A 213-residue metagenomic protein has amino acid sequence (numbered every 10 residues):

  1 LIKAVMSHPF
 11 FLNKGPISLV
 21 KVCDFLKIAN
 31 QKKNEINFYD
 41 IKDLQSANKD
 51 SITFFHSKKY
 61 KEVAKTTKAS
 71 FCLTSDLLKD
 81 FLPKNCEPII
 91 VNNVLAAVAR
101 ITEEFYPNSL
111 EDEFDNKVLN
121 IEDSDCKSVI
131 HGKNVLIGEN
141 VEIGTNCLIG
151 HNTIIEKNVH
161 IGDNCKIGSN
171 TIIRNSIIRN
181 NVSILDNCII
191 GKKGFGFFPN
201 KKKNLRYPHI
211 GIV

Functional and structural regions predicted by a protein language model:
L1-E122, N181, N187-C188, K192-R206: Terminal amphipathic alpha-helical/low-complexity segments used for targeting or macromolecular assembly
F54, L119-V213: Structural signal for interior beta-strand "rungs" in well-ordered beta-sheet cores of soluble enzyme domains
